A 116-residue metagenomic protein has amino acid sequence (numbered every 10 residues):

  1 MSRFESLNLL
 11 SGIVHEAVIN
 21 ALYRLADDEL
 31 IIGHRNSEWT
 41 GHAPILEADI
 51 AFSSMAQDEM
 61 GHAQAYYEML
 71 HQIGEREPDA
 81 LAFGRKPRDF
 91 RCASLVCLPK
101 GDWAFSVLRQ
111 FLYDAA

Functional and structural regions predicted by a protein language model:
M1-F4, L30: Short acidic/polar alpha-helix capping motifs at helix-coil junctions
R3-Y23, G84-Q110: Acidic/His metal-coordination segments adjacent to aromatic residues that form catalytic metal sites in metalloenzymes
A17-R24, E29, G33-N36: An N-terminal structural lobe/cap that precedes and organizes the functional/catalytic core across diverse proteins
A21-R24, E47, A51-D58, R109: Conserved aromatic-histidine-acidic binding/catalytic patches
D27-L30, Q57-Q64, F111-A115: Generic structural signal for well-ordered, non-transmembrane alpha-helical segments in soluble/cytosolic regions
I32-S54, A116: Helix-loop segments that flank and shape redox-cofactor active sites
A56-R85: Conserved alpha-helical segments that form or flank metal/cofactor-binding pockets of metalloenzymes
